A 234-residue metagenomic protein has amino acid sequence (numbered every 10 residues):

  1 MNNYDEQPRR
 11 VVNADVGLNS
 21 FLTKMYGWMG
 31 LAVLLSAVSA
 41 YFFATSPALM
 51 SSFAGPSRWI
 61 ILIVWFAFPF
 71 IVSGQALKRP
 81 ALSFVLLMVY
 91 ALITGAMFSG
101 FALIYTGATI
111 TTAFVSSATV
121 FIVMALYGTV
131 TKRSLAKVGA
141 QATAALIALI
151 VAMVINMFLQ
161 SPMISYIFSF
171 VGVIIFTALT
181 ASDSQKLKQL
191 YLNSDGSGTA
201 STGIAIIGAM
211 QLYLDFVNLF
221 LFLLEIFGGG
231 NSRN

Functional and structural regions predicted by a protein language model:
M1-N234: A hydrophobic alpha-helical transmembrane-helix feature that marks the membrane cores and membrane-interface segments
